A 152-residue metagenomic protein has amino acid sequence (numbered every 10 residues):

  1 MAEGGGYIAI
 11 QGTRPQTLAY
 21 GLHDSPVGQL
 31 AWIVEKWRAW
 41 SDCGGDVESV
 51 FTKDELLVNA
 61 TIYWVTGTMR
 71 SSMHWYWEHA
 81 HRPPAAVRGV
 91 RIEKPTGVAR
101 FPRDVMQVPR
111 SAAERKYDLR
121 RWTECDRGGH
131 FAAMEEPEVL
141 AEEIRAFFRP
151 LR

Functional and structural regions predicted by a protein language model:
M1-I10: Flexible "cap/lid" loop of the alpha/beta hydrolase fold
Q11-R152: C-terminal subdomain of alpha/beta-hydrolase-fold enzymes, centered on the catalytic histidine and its supporting
